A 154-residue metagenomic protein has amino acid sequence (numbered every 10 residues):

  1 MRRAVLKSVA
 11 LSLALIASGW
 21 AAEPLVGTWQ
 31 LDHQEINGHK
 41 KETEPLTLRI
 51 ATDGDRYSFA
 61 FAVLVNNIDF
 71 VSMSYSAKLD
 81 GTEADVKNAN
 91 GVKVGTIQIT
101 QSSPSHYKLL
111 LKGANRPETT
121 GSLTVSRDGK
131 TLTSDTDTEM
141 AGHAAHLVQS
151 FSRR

Functional and structural regions predicted by a protein language model:
M1-K7: Positively charged n-region of N-terminal signal peptides that target proteins for export
S8-S18: Bacterial N-terminal signal peptides
A21-R154: Hydrophobic small-molecule pocket/channel-lining residues, especially in calycin-type beta-barrels
